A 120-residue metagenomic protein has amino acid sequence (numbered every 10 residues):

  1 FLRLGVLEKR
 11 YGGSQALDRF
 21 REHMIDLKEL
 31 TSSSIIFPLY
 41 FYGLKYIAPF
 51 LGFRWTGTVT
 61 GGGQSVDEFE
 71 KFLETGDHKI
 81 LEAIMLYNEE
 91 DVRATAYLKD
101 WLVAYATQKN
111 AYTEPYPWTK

Functional and structural regions predicted by a protein language model:
F1-K120: DEDD superfamily 3′-5′ metal-dependent exonuclease/proofreading module
